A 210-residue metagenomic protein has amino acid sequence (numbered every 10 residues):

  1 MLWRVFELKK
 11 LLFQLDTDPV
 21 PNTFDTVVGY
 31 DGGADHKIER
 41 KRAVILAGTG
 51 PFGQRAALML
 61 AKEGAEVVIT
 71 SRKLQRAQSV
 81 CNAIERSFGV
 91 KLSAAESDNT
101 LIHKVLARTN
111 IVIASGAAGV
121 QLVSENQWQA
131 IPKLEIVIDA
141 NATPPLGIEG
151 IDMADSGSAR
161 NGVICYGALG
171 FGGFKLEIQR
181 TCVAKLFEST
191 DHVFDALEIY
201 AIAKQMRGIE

Functional and structural regions predicted by a protein language model:
M1-K41, Y166-G172: Glycine/serine-rich phosphate-binding loop and adjoining beta1-alpha1 elements at the start of nucleotide-handling
W3, D18-N22, R55, R72-Q75 (+3 more regions): Conserved active-site and cofactor/substrate-binding residues in soluble primary-metabolism enzymes
E7, N82, R86-V90, I111 (+2 more regions): Generic secondary-structure signature for well-ordered alpha-helical cores
K10-L11, R42-A43, E66-V68, I111 (+2 more regions): Structural motif
T23-D25, Q78-V80, L146-G150: Short, charged, surface-exposed secondary-structure boundary motifs
G32-T109: Glycine-rich phosphate/diphosphate-binding loop of Rossmann-like nucleotide-binding domains
L92-C165: Rossmann-like adenosine-cofactor binding region
T143-E210: Adenosine-phosphate binding glycine-rich loop
